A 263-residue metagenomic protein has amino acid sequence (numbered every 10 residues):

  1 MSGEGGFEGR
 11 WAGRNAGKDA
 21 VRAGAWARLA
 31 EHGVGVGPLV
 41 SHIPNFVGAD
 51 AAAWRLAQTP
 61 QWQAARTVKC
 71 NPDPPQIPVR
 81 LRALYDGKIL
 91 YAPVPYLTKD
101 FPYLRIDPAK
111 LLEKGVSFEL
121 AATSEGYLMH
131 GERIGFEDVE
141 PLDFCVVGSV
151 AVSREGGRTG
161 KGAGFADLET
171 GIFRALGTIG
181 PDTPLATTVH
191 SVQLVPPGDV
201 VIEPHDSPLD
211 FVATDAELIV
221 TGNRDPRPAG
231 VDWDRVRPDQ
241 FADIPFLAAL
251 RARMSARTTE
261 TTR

Functional and structural regions predicted by a protein language model:
S2-S41, A57-T59, D86-I89, F101-R263: Surface-exposed, charge/polar-rich loops and edge strands
R14, K18, N45, R66-K69: Gly/serine-rich nucleotide phosphate-binding loop at the start of the catalytic core of nucleotide/ADP-ribose-handling
P44-Q63, P75-P78: A short, well-structured juxtamembrane/interface segment
W62-N71, V146: Short hydrophobic beta-strand segments
V68-L84, K88-L90, V94-Y96: Extended, H/D-rich, highly charged conserved domains that either
